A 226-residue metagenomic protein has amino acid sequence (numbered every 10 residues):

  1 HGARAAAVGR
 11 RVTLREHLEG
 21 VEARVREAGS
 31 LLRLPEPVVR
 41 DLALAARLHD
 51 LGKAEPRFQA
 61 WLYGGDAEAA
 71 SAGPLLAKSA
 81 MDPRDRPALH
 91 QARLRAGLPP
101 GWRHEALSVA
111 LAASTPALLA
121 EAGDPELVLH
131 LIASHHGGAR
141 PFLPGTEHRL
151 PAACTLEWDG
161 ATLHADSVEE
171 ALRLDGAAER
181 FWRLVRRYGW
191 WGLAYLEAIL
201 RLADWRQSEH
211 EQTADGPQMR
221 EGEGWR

Functional and structural regions predicted by a protein language model:
H1-L32, D215: The feature captures the C-terminal accessory region of ATP-dependent helicases and related nucleic-acid translocases
A5-A6, R11, L34-R220, W225: Divalent metal-dependent catalytic cores for phosphoryl transfer on phosphate-bearing substrates
